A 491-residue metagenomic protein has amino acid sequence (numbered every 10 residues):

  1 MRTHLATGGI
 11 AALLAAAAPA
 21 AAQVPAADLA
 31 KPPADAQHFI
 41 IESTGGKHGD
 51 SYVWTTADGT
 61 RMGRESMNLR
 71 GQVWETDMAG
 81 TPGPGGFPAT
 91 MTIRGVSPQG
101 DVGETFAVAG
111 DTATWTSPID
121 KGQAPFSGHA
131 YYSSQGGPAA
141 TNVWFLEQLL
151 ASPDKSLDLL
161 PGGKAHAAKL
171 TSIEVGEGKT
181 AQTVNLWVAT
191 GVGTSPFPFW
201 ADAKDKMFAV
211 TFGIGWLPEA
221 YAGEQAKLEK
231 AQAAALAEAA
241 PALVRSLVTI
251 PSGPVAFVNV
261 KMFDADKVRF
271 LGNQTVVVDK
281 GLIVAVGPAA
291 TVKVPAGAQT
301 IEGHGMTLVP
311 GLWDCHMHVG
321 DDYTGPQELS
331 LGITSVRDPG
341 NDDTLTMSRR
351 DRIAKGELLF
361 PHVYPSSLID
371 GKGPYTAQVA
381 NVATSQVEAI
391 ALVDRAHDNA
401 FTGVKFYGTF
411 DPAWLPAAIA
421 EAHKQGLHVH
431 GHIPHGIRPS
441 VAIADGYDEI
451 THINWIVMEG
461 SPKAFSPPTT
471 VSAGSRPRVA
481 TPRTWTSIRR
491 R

Functional and structural regions predicted by a protein language model:
G8-A17: Bacterial N-terminal signal peptides
V24-A27, P32-A34, Q99-L186, T211 (+1 more regions): Solvent-exposed helix/loop surface patches that form functional interfaces
K31-I40, A57-R64, P84-T92, D111-T114 (+4 more regions): Short, hydrophobic/aromatic-rich segments at coil-to-beta transitions
V73-A140, G193-K204, F208-I214, P218-A220: Contiguous hydrophobic, core-forming segments of folded domains
P218-N259, K293-V294: Extracellular/periplasmic ectodomains of large secreted or surface enzymes and adhesion receptors
S252-V255, K293-P326, S330: Replace "His-x-His-based motif
V268-V309: Histidine-rich, glycine-flanked metal-binding segment
G303-L308, G325-R491: Divalent-metal coordination cores built from histidine and acidic residues
